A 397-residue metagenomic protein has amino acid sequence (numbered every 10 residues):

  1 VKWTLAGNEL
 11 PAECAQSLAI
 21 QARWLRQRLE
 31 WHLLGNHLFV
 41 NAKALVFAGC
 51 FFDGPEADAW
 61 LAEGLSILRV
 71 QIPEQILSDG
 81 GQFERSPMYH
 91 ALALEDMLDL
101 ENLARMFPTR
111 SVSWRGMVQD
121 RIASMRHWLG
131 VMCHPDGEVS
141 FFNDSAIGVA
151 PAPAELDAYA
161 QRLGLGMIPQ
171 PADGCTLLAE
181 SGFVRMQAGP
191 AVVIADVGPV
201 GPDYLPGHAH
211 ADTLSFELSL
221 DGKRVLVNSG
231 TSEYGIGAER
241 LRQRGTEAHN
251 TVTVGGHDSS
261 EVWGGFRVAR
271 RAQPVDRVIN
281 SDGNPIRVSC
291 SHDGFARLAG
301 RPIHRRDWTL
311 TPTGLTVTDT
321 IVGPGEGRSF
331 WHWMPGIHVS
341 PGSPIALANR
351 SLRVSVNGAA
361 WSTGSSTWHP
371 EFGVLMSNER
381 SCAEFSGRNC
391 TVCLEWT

Functional and structural regions predicted by a protein language model:
V1-I122: Aromatic-lined, polymer-binding surfaces characteristic of secreted/periplasmic polysaccharide-degrading enzymes
A15, G35, S232-T397: CBM-like, beta-strand-rich accessory domains located in the C-terminal region of large, secreted polysaccharide-active
L25, L45, L129, F142 (+9 more regions): Generic structural hydrophobic/aromatic packing signal, biased to beta-strands
L25-H32, Q75-Q82, M132-V139, S259 (+2 more regions): Short secondary-structure junctions and interdomain/linker hinges
L38-F39, Q82-F83, A93, F183-V184 (+7 more regions): Long, contiguous hydrophobic alpha-helical segments, chiefly transmembrane helices and signal peptides
L68-R69, Q170-P171, L178-E180, H210-D212 (+4 more regions): Residues that act as N-cap/strand-start positions at coil-to-secondary-structure junctions
V70, G164-P171, V262-G265: Short, charged, low-hydrophobicity "junction" segments
G81-V227, N280, G387: Carbohydrate-active enzyme catalytic cores, enriched for enzymes that act on polyanionic acidic polysaccharides
